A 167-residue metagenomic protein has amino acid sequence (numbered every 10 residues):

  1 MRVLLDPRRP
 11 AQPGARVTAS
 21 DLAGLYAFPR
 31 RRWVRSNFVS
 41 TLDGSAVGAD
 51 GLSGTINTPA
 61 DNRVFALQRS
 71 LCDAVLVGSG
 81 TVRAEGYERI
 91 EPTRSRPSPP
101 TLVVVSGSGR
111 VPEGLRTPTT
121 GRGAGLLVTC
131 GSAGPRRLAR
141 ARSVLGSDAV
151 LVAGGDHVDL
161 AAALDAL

Functional and structural regions predicted by a protein language model:
R2-L42, A46-A166: Active-site ligand-binding patch in enzyme domains
